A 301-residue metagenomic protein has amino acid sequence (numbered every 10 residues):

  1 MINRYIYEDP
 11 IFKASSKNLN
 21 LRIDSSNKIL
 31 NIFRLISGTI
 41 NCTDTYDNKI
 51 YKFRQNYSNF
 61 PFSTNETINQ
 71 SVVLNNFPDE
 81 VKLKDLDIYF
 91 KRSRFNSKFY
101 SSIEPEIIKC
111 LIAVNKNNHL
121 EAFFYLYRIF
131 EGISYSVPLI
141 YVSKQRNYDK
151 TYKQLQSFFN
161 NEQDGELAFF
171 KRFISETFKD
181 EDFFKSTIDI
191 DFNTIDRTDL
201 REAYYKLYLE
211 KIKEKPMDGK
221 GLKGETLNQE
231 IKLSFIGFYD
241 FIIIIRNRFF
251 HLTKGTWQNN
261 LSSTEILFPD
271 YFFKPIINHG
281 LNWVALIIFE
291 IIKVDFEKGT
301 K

Functional and structural regions predicted by a protein language model:
M1-F90, L167-K179, F184-Y204, E297: Terminal, compositionally biased low-complexity regions
M1-S37, D85, D196-K301: Polyanionic, low-complexity intrinsically disordered segments
T67-K215: Helix-loop junctions and short alpha-helical segments
